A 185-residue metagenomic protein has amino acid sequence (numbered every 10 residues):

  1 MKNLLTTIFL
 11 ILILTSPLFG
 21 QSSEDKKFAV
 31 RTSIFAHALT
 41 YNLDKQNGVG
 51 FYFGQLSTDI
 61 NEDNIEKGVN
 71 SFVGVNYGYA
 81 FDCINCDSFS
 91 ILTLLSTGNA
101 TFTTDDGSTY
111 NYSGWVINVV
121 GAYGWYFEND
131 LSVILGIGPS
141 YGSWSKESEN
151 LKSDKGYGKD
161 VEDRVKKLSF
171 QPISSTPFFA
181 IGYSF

Functional and structural regions predicted by a protein language model:
M1-K26: Cleavable N-terminal export/targeting peptides
E24-Y41, D63-V69, Q171-I173: Solvent-exposed loop/turn segments connecting transmembrane beta-strands in outer-membrane beta-barrel proteins
T40-I137, Y141, G182-Y183: Gram-negative (and chloroplast) outer-membrane scaffold detector with strong preference for beta-barrel transmembrane
T103-D105, E147-L151: Outer-membrane beta-barrel and related beta-rich outer-membrane complex signature in Gram-negative bacteria
Y123, N150-K152, A180: Long, low-complexity, acidic Ser/Pro- and Gly-enriched intrinsically disordered regions in large eukaryotic
E149-R164: Solvent-exposed loop segments that connect transmembrane elements
D160-S174: C-terminal beta-signal and terminal closure region of outer-membrane beta-barrel proteins
Q171-F185: Outer-membrane beta-barrel "beta-signal"
